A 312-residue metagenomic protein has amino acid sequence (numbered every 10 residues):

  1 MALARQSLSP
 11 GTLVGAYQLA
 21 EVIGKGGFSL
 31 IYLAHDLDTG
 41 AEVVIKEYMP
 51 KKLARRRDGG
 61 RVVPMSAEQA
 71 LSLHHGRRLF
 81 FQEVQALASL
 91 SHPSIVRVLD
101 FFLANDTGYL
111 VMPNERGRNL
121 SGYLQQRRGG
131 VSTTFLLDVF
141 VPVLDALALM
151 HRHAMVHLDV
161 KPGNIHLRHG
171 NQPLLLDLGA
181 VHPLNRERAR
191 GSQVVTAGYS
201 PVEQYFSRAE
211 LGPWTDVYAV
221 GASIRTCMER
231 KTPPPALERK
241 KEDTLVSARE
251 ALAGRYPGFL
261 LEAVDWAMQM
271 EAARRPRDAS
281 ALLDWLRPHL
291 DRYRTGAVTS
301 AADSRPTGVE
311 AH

Functional and structural regions predicted by a protein language model:
A20-G26, I31: Protein kinase glycine-rich loop
D58-S89: AlphaC helix of the eukaryotic protein kinase fold
F101: Activation-segment/catalytic-loop signature of the eukaryotic protein kinase fold
N105-N119: Conserved short submotifs of the Hanks-type protein kinase catalytic core that shape the nucleotide-binding pocket
L120-V131: AlphaC helix of the protein kinase catalytic domain
V139-F140: Activation segment signature within eukaryotic-like protein kinase domains
V143-M155: Protein kinase catalytic-loop region centered on the HRD/HxD motif
G198-R294: C-terminal lobe helix-coil module of Hanks-type protein kinase domains
